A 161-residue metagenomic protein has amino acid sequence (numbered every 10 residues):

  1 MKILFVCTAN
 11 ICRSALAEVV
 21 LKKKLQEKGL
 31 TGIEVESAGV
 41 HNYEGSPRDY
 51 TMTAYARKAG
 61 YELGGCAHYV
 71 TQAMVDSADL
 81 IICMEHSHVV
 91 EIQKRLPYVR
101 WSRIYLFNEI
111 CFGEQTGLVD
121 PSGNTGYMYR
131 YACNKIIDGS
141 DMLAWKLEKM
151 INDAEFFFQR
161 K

Functional and structural regions predicted by a protein language model:
M1-A78, W145-R160: Conserved active-site segments centered on acidic
S14, E85-H86: Helix N-cap/beta->alpha junction signal
N42-S46, M84, F112: Acidic pyrophosphate-coordinating catalytic loop
L80, H86-K161: Phosphate-binding/catalytic loops
